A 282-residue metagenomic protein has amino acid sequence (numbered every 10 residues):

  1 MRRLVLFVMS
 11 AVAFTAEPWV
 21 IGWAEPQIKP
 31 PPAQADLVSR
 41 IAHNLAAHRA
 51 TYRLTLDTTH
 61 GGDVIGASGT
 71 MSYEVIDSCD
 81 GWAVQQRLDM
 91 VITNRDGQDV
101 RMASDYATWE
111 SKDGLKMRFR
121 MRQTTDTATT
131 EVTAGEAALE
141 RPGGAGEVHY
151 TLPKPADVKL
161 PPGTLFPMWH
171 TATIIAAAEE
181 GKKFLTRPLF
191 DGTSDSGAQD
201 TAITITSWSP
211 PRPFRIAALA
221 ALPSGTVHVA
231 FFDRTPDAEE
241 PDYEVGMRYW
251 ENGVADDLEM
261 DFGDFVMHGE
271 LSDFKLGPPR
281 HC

Functional and structural regions predicted by a protein language model:
M1-L4: Positively charged n-region of N-terminal signal peptides that target proteins for export
F7-P18: Bacterial N-terminal signal peptides
W23-D96: N-terminal cleavable signal peptides for secretion/export
R40-A46, E74-A83, W109-L115, L219-A220 (+1 more regions): A short, structured loop/turn motif at beta-sheet edges
R53-T55, S72-E74, R87-D89, D105-W109 (+4 more regions): Residue-level recognition of well-ordered beta-strand positions that form the cores of beta-sheet-rich folds across
Q86-A138: Hydrophobic/aromatic-rich structural module bridging two neighboring secondary-structure elements via a short loop
R120-C282: Mature, soluble, non-transmembrane domains
